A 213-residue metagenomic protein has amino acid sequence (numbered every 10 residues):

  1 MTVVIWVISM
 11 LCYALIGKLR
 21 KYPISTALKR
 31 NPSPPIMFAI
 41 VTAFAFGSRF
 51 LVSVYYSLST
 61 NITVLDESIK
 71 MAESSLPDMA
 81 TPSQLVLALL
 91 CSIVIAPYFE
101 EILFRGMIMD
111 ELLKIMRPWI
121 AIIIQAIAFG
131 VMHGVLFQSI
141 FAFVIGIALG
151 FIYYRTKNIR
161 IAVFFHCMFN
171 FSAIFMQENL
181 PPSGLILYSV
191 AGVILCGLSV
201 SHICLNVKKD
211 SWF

Functional and structural regions predicted by a protein language model:
M1-K21, I40: Alpha-helical transmembrane segments in multi-pass membrane proteins
V3, P35-A43, V86-L90, W119-I124 (+3 more regions): Hydrophobic alpha-helical transmembrane segments
V7, I186-S201: Small-residue-rich transmembrane alpha-helices that serve as helix-helix interface/gating elements in multipass
G17-I24, V200-F213: Membrane-interface capping segments at transmembrane-helix boundaries
S25-A96, K114: Juxtamembrane helix-loop-helix connectors linking adjacent transmembrane helices in multi-pass membrane enzymes
F99-I124, F151-N158: Membrane-interface helix/loop boundary segments of multi-pass membrane proteins
P118-H133, C167: Small-polar-interrupted transmembrane alpha-helices in polytopic inner-membrane proteins
A126, Q138-G192: Functionally important transmembrane alpha-helices
